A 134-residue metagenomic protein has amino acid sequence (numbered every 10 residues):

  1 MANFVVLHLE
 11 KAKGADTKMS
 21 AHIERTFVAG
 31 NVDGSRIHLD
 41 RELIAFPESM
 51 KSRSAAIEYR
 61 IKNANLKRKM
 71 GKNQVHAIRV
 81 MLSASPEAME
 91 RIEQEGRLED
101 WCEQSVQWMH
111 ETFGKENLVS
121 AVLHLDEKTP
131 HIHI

Functional and structural regions predicted by a protein language model:
M1-H133: N-terminal nicking endonuclease/strand-transfer module with a His-rich metal-binding environment and a catalytic Tyr
